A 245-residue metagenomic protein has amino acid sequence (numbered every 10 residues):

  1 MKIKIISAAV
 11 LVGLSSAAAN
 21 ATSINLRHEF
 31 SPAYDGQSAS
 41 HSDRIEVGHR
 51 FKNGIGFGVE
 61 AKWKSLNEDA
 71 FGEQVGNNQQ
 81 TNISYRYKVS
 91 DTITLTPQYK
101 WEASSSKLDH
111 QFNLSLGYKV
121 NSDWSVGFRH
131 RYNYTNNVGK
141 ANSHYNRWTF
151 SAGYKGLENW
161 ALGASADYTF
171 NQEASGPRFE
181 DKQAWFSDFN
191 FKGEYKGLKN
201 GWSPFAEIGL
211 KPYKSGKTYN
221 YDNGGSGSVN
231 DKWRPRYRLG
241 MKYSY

Functional and structural regions predicted by a protein language model:
M1-N25, G56: Cleavable N-terminal export/targeting peptides
A19-F71, N78: Short glycine/proline- and aromatic-enriched beta-strand/turn motifs that initiate or cap beta-hairpins
T22-N25, N53-V59, K88-P97, S122-F128 (+3 more regions): Repeated loop/turn-to-beta-strand initiation elements of outer-membrane beta-barrel proteins
H28-Y34, A61-N67, Y99-S105, H110 (+6 more regions): Transmembrane beta-strands of outer-membrane beta-barrel pores
A39-D43, V47, V75-T81, L108-F112 (+3 more regions): Residues that define the transmembrane beta-barrel architecture of outer-membrane proteins
I45-H49, I83-Y87, L114-Y118, H130 (+5 more regions): Residues on the lipid-exposed face of transmembrane beta-strands in outer-membrane beta-barrel proteins
G58-T149, G224-S226: Outer-membrane pore/translocation modules
S175, Q183-Y245: Predominantly the C-terminal beta-signal and adjacent terminal strand-loop region of outer-membrane beta-barrel
